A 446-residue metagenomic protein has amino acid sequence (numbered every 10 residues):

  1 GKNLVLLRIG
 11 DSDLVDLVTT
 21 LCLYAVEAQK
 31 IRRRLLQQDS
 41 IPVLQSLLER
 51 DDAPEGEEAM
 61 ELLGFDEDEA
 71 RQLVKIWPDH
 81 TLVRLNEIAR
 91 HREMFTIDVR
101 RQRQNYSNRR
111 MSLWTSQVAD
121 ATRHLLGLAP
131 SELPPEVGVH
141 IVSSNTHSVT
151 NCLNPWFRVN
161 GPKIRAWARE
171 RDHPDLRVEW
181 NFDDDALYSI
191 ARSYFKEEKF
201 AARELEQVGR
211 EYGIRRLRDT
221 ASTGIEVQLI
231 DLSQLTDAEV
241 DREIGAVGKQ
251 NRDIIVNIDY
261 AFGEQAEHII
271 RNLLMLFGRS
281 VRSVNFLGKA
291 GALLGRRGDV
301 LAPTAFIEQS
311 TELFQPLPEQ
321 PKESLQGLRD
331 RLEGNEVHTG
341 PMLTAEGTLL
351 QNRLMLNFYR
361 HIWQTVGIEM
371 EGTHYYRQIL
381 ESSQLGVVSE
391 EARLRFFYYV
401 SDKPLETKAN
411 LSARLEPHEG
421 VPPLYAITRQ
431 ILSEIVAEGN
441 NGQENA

Functional and structural regions predicted by a protein language model:
G1-A446: Accessory terminal and edge-of-domain segments that mediate assembly/interaction and cofactor placement around
